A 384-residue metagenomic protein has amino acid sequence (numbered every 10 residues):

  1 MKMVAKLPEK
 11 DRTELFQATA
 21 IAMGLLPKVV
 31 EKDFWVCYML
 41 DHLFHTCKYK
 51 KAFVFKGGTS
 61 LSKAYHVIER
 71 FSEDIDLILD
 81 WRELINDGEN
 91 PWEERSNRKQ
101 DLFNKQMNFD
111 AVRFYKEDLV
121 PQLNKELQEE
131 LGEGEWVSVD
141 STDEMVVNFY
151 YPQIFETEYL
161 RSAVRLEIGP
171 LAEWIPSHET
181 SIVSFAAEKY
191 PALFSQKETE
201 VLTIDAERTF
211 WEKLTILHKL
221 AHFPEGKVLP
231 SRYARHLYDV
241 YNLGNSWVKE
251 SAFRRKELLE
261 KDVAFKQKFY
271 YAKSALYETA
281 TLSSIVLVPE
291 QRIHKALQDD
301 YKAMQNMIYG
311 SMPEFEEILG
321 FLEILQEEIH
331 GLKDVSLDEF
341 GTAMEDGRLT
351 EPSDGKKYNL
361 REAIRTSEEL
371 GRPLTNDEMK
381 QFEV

Functional and structural regions predicted by a protein language model:
M1-F53, Y65-E69, W81-T350: Structured mid-to-C-terminal alpha-helical surface segments
F55-T59: Glycine-rich beta-strand-to-loop/alpha-helix junction loops that act as flexible
S62: Betabetaalpha-Me/HNH-type nuclease active-site subdomain
T350-E368: Acidic, low-complexity, intrinsically disordered interaction modules
L370-V384: Repeat-associated, polar segments at repeat-unit boundaries in modular proteins
